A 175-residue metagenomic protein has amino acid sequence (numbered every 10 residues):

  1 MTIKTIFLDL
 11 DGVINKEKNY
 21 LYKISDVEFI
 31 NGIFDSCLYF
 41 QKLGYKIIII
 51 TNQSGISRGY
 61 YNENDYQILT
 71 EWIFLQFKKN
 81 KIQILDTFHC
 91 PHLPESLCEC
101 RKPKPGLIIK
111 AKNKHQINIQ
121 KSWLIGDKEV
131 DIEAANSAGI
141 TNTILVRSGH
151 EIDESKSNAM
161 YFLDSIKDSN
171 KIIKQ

Functional and structural regions predicted by a protein language model:
M1-I48: Active-site neighborhood of HAD-like aspartate-dependent phosphohydrolases
I14-N31, I56-D65, N80-I82, H92-E99: Metal-dependent phosphoesterase signature
I33, C37-T70, Q83-L93, A135: Substrate-recognition element of Asp-dependent hydrolases with the DxDx(T/V) motif
G59-F74, C98-K112: Short, electropositive alpha-helical surface patch
K79-N80, S96-C100, I108, I125 (+1 more regions): Short acidic, glycine/proline-enriched helix-loop-strand junctions
K102-E129: Conserved Lys-Pro-Asp/Glu-containing loop-to-beta segment of HAD-superfamily phosphomonoesterases, centered on
I125-L163: Acidic, Mg2+-coordinating phosphoryl-transfer loop and its flanking beta/alpha structural elements, shared across
